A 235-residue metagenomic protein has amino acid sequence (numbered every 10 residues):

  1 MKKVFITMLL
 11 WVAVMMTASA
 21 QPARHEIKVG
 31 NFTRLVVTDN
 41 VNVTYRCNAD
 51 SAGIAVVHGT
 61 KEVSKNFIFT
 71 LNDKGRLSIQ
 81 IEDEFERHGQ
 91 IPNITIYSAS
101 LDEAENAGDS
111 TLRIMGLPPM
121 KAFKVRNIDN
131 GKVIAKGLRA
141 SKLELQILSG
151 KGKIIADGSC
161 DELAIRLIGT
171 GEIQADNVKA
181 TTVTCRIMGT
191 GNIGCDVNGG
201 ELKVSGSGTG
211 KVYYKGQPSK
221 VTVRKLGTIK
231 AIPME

Functional and structural regions predicted by a protein language model:
M1-E235: Intrinsically disordered, low-complexity terminal regions
